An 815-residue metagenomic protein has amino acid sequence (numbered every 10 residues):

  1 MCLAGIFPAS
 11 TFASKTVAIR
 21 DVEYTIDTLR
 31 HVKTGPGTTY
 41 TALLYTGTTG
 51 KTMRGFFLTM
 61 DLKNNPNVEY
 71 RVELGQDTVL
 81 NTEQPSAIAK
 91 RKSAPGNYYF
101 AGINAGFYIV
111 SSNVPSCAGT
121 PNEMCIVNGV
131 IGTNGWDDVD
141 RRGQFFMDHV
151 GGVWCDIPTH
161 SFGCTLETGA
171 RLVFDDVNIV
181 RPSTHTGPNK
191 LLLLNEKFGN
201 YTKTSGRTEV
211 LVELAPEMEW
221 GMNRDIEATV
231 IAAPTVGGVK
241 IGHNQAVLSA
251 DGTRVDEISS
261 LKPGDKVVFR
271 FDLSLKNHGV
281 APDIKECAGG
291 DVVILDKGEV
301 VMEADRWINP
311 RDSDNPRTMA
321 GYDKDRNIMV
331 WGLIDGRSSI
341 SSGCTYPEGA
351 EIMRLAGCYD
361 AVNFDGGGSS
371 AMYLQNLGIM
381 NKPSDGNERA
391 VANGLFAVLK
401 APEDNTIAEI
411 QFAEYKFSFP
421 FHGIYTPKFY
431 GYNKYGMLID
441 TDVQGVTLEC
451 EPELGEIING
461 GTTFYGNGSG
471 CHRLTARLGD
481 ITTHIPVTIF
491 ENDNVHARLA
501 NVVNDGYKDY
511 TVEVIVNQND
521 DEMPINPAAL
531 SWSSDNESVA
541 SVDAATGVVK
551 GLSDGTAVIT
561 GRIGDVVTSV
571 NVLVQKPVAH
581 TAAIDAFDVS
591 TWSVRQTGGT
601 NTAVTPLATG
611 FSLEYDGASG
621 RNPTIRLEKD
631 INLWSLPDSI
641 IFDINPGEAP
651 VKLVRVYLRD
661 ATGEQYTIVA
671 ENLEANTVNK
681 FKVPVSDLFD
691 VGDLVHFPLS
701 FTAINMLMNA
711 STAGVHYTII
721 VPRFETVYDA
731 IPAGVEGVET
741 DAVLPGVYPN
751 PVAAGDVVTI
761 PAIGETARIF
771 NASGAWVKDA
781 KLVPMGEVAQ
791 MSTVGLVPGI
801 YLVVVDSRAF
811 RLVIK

Functional and structural regions predicted by a protein language model:
F12-A246: Zymogen propeptides
S112-V139, G143, M147, K285-C287 (+3 more regions): Conserved, well-ordered active-site substructure
P402-A583: Extracytoplasmic soluble-region selector
Q575-G599: Extracellular carbohydrate-recognition regions
T602-P623: Short carbohydrate-recognition loop motifs
G617-L694, V715-I720: Extracellular ligand-binding interfaces
P698, A710-E725: Extracellular carbohydrate recognition
V738-Y748, V752-K815: C-terminal outer-membrane/trafficking sorting elements
